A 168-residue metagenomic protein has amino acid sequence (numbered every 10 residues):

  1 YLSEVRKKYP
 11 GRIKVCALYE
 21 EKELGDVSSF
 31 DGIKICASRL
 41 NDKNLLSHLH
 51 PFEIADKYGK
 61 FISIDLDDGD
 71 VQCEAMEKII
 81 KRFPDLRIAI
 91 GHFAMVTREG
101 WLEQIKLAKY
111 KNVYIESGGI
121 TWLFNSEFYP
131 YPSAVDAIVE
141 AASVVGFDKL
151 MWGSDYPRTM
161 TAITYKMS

Functional and structural regions predicted by a protein language model:
Y1-D70, K78, Y114-E116, I120 (+1 more regions): Active-site gating/metal-coordination segments in enzymes
Y1-S3, K22-E23, C73-E77, T97-I105 (+1 more regions): Alpha-helical scaffolding within the catalytic cores of extracellular/periplasmic polymer-degrading hydrolases
K7-R12, R82-L86, K109-N112, V144-V145: Short helix-capping segments at alpha-helix termini
H50-Y58, A75-I79, E103-L107, E140-A141: Catalytic-core regions built around general acid/base machinery
Y58-K60, L86, F147-D148: A short helix->loop->beta-strand "cap" motif at the edges of active sites that frequently abuts
T97-S168: H/E-rich (His + Asp/Glu) clusters that bind or coordinate divalent metals
